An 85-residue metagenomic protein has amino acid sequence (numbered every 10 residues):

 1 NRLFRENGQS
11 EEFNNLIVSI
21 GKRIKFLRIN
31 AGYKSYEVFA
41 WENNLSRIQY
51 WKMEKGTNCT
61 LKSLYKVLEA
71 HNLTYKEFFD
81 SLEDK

Functional and structural regions predicted by a protein language model:
N1-A31: A short, Lys/Arg-rich alpha-helix, primarily the initiator
G21, W51-K52, Y65, F79: Key DNA-contacting residues within the recognition helix of helix-turn-helix
K22, Y33-S35, C59-K62: Residue-level signal for the short linker/turn that defines the boundary of a DNA-recognition helix
R28, A40, L68: The alpha-helix within a helix-turn-helix
G32-K52: Short alpha-helical DNA-recognition segment
E54, H71, L82: DNA major-groove recognition helix of helix-turn-helix
K62-F79: DNA major-groove recognition helix of helix-turn-helix/homeodomain DNA-binding modules
